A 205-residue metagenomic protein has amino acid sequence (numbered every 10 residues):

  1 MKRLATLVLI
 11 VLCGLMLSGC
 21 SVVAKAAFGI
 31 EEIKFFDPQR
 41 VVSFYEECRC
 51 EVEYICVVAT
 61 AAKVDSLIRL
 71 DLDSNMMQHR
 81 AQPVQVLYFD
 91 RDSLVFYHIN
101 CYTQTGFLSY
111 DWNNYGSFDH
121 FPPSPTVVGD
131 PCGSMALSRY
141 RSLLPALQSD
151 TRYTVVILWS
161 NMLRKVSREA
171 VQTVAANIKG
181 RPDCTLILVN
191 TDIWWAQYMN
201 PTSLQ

Functional and structural regions predicted by a protein language model:
M1-E32: Bacterial Sec-dependent N-terminal signal peptides
M1-K2, E53-V57, V155, L186 (+1 more regions): Generic preference for hydrophobic/aromatic residues in regular secondary structure cores
K2, G19, G106, N113 (+2 more regions): Generic alpha-helical propensity signal that fires on short helical segments and nearby coil/disordered stretches
R3, W112, W159, W194-W195: A residue-identity detector for tryptophan
C20-R152: Non-globular targeting/processing and membrane-anchoring segments
A24-E46, V166-Q205: Structural microenvironment flanking redox-active thiols in thiol-disulfide oxidoreductases
R139-N177, C184-V189: Short active-site neighborhood of thiol/selenol oxidoreductases, capturing the structured segment around
